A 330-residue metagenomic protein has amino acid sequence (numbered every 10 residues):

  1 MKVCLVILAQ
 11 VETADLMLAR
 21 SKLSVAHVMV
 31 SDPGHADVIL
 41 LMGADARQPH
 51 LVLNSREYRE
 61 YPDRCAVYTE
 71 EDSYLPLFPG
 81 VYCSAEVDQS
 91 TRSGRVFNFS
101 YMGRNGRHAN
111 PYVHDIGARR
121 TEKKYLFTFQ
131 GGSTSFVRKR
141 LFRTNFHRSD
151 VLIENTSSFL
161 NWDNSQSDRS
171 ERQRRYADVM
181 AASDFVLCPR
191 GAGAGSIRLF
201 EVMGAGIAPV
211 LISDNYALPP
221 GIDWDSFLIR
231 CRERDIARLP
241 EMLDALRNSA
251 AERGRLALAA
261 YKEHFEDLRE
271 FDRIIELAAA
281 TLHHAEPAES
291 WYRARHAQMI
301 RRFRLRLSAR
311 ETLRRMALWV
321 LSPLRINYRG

Functional and structural regions predicted by a protein language model:
M1-I197, A205, S213-S226, L246 (+5 more regions): Nucleotide-sugar donor-binding catalytic core of glycosyltransferases
A208: Residue-level detector of anion-binding/catalytic polar loops
I229-A251: C-terminal "capping" alpha-helix adjacent to the active site of nucleotide-linked donor transferases in cell-envelope
C231-R232, H283, S290-W291: Contiguous, function-dense segments enriched for cysteine-driven chemistry and partner/ligand-binding capacity
G254-A259, R273, E286-A297: Short, flexible loop/turn segments with low-complexity composition
R329-G330: Short linear elements at protein peripheries
